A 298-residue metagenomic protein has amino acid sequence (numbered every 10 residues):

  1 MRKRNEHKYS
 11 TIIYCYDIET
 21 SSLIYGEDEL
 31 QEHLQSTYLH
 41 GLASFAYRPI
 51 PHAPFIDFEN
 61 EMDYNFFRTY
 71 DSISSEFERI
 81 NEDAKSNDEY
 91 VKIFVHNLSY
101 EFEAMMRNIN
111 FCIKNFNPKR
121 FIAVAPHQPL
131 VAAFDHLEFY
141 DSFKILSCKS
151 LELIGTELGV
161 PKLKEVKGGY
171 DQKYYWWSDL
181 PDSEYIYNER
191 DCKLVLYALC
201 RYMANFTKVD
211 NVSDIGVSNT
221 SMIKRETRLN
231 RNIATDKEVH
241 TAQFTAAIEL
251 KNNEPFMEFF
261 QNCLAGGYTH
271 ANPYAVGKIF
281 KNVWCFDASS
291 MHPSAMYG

Functional and structural regions predicted by a protein language model:
M1-C15, G277-I279: Structured nucleic-acid-interacting core domains from mobile-element enzymes and related host factors, especially RNase
S10-S22, W284-F286: Two-metal-ion RNase H-like nuclease active-site motif
I12-Y14, V91-K92, H136, N282: The start of beta-strands in P-loop NTPase/AAA+ ATPase cores
I18-T20, N97-L98, S142, A288: Residues immediately flanking
I24, K173, S178-G298: Common nucleic-acid-contacting/processivity interface regions adjacent to the catalytic cores of nucleic-acid enzymes
I24-F67: RNase H-like nuclease fold core
E29-H33, R107-F116, M296-G298: Short secondary-structure boundary/capping segments
H52-Y175, I186-R190, L194: Conserved DEDDh/DEDDy metal-dependent 3′-5′ exonuclease domain
